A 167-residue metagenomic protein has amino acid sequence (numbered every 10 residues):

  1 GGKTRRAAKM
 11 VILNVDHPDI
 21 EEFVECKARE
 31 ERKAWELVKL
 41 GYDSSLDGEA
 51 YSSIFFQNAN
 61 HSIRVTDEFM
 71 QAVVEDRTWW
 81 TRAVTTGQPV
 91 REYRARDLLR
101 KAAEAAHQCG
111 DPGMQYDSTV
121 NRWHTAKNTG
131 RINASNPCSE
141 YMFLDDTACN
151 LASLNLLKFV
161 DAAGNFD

Functional and structural regions predicted by a protein language model:
G1-F166: Active-site cavity-forming subdomains of large catalytic enzyme subunits
